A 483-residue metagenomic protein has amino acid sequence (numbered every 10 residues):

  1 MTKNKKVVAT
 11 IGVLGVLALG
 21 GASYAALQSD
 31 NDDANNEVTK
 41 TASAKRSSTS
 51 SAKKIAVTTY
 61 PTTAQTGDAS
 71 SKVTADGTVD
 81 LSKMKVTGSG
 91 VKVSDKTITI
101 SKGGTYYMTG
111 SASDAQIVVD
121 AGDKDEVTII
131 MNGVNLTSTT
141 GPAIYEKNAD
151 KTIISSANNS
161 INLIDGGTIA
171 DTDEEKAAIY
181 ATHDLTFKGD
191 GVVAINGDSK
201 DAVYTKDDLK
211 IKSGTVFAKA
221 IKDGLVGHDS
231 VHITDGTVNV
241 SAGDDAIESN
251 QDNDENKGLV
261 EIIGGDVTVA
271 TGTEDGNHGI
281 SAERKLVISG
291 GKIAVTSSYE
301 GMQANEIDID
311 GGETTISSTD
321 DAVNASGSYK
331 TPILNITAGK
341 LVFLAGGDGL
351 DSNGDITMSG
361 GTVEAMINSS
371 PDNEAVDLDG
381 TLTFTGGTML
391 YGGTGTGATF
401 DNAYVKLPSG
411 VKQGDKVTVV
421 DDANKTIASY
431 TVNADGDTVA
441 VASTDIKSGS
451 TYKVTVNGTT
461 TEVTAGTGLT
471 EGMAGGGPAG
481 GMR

Functional and structural regions predicted by a protein language model:
K3-R483: A composition-driven surface/loop motif
